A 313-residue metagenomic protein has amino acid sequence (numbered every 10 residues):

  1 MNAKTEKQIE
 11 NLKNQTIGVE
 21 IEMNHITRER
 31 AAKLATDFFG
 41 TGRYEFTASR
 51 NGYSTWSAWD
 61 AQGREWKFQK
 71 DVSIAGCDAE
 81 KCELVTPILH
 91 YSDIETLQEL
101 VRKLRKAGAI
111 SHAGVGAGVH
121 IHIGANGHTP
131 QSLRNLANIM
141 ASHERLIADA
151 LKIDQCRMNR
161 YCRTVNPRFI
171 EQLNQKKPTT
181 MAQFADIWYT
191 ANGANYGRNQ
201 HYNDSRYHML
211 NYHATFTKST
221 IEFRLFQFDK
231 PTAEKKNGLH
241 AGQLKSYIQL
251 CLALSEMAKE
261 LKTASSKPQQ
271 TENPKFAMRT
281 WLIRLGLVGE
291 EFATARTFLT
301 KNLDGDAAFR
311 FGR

Functional and structural regions predicted by a protein language model:
M1-A113, N126-R313: C-terminal accessory/tail domains of diverse enzymes
V115-I123: Short, conserved phosphate-binding/catalytic loop or strand-edge motifs used in phosphoryl-/nucleotidyl-transfer
